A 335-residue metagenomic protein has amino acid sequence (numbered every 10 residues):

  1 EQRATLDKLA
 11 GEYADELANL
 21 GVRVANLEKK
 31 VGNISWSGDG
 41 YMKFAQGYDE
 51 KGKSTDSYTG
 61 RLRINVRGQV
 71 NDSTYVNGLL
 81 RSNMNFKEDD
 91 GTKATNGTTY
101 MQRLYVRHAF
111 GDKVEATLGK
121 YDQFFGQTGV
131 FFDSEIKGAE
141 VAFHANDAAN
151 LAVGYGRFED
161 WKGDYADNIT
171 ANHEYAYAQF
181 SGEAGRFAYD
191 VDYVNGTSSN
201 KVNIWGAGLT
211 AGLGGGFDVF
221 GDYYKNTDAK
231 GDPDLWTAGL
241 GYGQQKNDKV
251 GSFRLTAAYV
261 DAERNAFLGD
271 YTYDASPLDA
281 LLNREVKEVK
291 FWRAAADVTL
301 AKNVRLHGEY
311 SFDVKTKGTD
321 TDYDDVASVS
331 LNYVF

Functional and structural regions predicted by a protein language model:
E1-D39: N-terminal periplasmic/intermembrane-space "pro-region" immediately following the signal or transit peptide
N33-A116: Domain-scale macromolecular recognition modules
D39, L104-F132, E140, A145: Mobile, glycine-rich extracellular loop/lid and propeptide segments that shape or gate substrate/ligand access
Y41, L79-S82, G119-D122, G154-R157 (+4 more regions): Active-site-proximal beta-strand/loop segments in catalytic clefts of secreted hydrolases
K43-S57, E88-N96, A109, K113 (+2 more regions): Outer-membrane beta-barrel pore domains
G78, A178, V219-G221: Active-site beta-strand/loop signature of hydrolases that rely on acidic residues for catalysis
G129-A211: Aromatic- and glycine-enriched pocket-lining scaffold segments that form the walls of small-molecule binding clefts
